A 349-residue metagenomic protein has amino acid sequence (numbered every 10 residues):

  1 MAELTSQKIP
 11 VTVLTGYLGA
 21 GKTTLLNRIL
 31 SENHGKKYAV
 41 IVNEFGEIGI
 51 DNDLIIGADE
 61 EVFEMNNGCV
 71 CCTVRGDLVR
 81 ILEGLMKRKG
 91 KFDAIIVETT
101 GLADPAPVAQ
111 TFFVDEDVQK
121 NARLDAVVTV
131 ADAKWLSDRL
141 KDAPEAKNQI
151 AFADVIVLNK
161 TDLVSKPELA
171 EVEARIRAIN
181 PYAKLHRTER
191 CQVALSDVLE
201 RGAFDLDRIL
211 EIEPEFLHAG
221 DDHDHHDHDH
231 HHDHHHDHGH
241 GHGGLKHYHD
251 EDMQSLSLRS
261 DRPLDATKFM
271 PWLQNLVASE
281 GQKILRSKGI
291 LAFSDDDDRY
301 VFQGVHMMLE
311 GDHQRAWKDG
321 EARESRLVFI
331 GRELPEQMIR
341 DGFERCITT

Functional and structural regions predicted by a protein language model:
A2-E3, N148, V155, V164-S325 (+1 more regions): C-terminal accessory "lid"/substrate-recognition subdomains
A2-R139, P144: Nucleotide-state-sensitive switch-loop elements of NTP-binding domains
L25, D77, I81, P107-T111 (+3 more regions): Alpha-helical scaffold elements adjacent to nucleotide-binding pockets in ATP/GTP-utilizing enzyme cores
H34, G90, A151, N180-P181: Short conserved AdoMet
A126, D154-V155: Well-ordered beta-strand positions
L136, D162-L163: Short histidine/acidic/glycine/proline-rich micro-motifs that form metal- and phosphate-coordinating active-site loops
N159: Active-site glycine-centered loops adjacent to acidic/histidine catalytic or metal-binding residues that shape
